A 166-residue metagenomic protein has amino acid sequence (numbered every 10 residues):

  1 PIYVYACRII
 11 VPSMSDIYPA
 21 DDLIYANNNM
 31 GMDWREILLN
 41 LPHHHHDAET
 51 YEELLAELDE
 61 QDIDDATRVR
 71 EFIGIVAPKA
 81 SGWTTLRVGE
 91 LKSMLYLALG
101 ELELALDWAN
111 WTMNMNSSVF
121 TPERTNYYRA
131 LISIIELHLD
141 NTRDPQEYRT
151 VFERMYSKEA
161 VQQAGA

Functional and structural regions predicted by a protein language model:
P1-A166: Helix-coil modules at protein/domain termini and other flexible surface or pore-lining loops, especially C-terminal
